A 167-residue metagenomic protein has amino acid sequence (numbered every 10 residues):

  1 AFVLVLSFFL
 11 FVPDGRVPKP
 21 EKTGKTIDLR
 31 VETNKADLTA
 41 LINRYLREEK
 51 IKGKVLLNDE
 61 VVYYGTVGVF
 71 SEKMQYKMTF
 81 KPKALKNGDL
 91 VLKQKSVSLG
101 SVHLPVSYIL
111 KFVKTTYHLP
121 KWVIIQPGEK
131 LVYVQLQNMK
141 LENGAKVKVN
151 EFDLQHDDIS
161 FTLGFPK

Functional and structural regions predicted by a protein language model:
A1-K167: Extracellular/lumenal and peripheral-membrane lipid-interaction modules
